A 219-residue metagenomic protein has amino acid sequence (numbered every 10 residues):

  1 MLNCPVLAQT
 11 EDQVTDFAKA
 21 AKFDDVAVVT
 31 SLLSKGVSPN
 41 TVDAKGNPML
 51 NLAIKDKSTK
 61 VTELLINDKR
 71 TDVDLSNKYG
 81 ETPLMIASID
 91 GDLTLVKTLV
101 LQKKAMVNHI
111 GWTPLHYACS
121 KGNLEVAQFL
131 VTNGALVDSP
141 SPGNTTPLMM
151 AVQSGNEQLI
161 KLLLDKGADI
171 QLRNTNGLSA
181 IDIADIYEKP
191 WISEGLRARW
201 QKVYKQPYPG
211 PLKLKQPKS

Functional and structural regions predicted by a protein language model:
C4-D16, N133, K166, T175-S219: Ankyrin-repeat-protein effector appendages
Q9-P48, L52: N-terminal segments that cap or nucleate solenoid repeat domains
K19-D24, L52-S58, I86-D92, Y117-N123 (+2 more regions): Ankyrin repeat A-helix N-terminal signature
D25-L33, S58-N67, D92-V100, N123-T132 (+2 more regions): Ankyrin repeat structural motif
P39, V73, K104-V107, V137 (+1 more regions): Ankyrin-repeat inter-repeat connecting loop/turn
V42, S76, V107-I110, P140 (+1 more regions): Ankyrin-repeat boundary/linker signal
I89, I110-Q128, T132, D138: Alpha-helical adaptor scaffolds
